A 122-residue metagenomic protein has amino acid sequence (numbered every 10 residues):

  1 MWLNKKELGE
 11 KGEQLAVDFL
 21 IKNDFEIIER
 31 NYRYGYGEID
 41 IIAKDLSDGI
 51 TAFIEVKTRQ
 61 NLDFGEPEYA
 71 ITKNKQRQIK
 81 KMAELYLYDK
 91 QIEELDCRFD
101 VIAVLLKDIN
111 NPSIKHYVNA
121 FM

Functional and structural regions predicted by a protein language model:
M1-R30: Acidic-basic catalytic patches of nuclease active cores, encompassing PD-(D/E)XK and other metal-cofactor nuclease
L20, I79, F99: Residue-level signal for inorganic ion chemistry
E26-T51: Active-site metal-binding core of divalent-cation-utilizing nuclease and nuclease-like domains
Y36, T51-F53, D96, I114: Structural motif
I41-A43, G49-N61, I79: Conserved catalytic cores of phosphodiester-cleaving nucleases, focusing on short active-site segments
Q60-K80: Mg2+/Mn2+-dependent nuclease catalytic core
K80-I92: Metal-dependent nuclease catalytic cores in nucleic-acid-processing enzymes, especially RNase H-like/related
D89-M122: Domain-level recognition of nuclease-like catalytic cores that cleave nucleotide substrates
